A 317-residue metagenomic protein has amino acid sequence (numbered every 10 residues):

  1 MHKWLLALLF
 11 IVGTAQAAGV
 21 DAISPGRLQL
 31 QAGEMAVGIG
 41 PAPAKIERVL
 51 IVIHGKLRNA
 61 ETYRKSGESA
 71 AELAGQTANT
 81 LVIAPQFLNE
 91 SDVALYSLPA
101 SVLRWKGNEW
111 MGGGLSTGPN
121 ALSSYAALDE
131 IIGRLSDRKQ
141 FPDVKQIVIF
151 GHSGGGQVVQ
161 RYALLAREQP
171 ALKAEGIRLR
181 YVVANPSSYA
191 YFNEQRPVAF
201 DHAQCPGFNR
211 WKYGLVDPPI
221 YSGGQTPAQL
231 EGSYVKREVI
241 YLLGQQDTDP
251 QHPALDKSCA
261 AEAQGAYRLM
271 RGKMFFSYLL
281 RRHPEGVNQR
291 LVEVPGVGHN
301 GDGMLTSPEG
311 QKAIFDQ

Functional and structural regions predicted by a protein language model:
L8-A17: Hydrophobic h-region of N-terminal signal peptides that target proteins for export in Gram-negative bacteria
Q16-L50, L57, E61-L81, W105 (+8 more regions): A domain-start/cap signature at the N-terminus of enzymes
V52-G55, A84, Y241: Structural cue for short, hydrophobic secondary-structure segments
G55-R58, S187: Active-site glycine-rich loops that stabilize anionic/oxyanionic intermediates across multiple enzyme folds
T77-D92: Conserved alpha/beta-hydrolase
A126-V144: Conserved acidic catalytic loop of the alpha/beta-hydrolase fold
A174-K273, S277-R281: The feature captures the conserved acid-bearing segment of alpha/beta-hydrolase catalytic domains
L242, F276-Q317: C-terminal catalytic histidine-bearing segment of alpha/beta-hydrolase fold enzymes
